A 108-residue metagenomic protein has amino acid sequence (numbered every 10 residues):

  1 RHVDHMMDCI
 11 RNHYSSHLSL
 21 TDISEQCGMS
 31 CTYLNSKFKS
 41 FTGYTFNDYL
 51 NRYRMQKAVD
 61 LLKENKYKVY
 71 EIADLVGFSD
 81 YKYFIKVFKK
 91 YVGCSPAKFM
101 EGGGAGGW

Functional and structural regions predicted by a protein language model:
H2: Flexible loop/N-cap segments at domain edges
H5-D8, N12, H17-T21, S40-I85 (+1 more regions): Terminal helix-turn-helix DNA-binding modules in bacterial transcription factors
S16, G93-C94: Short connector loops in the HATPase_c
S19, S24, G28-T32: C-terminal low-complexity, acidic/polar tails when present
Q26, L75-V76, Y91: Residues within the alpha-helical elements of helix-turn-helix
C31-T32, S36, D80-K82: The DNA-contacting recognition helix of HTH DNA-binding domains and analogous helical DNA-recognition elements
